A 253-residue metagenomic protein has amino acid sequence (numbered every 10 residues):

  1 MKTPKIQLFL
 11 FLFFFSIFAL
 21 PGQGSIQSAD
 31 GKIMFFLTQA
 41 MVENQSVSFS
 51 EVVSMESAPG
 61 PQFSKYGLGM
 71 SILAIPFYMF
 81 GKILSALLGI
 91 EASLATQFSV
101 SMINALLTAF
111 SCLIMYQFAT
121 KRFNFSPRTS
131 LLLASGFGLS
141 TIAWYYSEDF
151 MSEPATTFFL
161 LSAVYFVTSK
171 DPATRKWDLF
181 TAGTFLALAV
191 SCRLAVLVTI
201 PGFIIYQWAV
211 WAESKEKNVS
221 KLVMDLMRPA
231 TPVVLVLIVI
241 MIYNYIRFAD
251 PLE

Functional and structural regions predicted by a protein language model:
M1-P21, I26, V100, T120 (+2 more regions): Start-transfer (signal-anchor) and selected internal transmembrane alpha helices of multi-pass inner/ER membrane
F11-F15, S130-G138, L161, Y165 (+1 more regions): Short helix- or helix-capping micro-motifs that position conserved polar/aromatic residues at function-defining sites
I33-K65, G69, M79-A86: Extracytosolic helix-loop segments that constitute the early lumenal/periplasmic catalytic or substrate-binding loops
T38, L133-G138, D178-R193, I200-I204 (+1 more regions): Membrane-interface alpha helices of multi-pass inner-membrane proteins
F98-F123, F158, S162: Transmembrane-helix motifs of polytopic, lipid-linked glycan transferases
F123, A163-L179, E213-E216: Membrane-interface transmembrane helices that cradle and orient dolichyl/undecaprenyl
Y145-A155: Short acidic/glycine- and proline-prone juxtamembrane loop motifs at membrane-interface regions of multi-pass membrane
R175, T199-L237, I242: Perimembrane helix-loop-helix junctions
